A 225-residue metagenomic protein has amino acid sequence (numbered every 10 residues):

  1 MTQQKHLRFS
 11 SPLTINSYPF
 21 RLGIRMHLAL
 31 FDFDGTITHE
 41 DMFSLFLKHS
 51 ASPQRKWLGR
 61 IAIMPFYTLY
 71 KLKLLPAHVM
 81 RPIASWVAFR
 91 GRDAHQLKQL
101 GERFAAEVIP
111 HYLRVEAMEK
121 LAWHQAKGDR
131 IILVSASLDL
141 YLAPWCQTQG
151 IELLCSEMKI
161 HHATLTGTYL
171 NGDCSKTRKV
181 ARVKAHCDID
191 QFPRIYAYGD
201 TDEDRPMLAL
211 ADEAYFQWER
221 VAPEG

Functional and structural regions predicted by a protein language model:
T2-F33: Non-catalytic pre-domain segments flanking phosphatase-related domains
L22-K73: Active-site neighborhood of HAD-like aspartate-dependent phosphohydrolases
H27, Q54-K56, L75-P76, A94-Q96 (+2 more regions): Conserved alpha/beta cores of soluble small-molecule-handling proteins
H39-M42, I61, M80-R81, D93 (+1 more regions): Alpha-helical structural motif
K48-A51, F66, E102, A106 (+1 more regions): A broad detector of the eukaryotic-type serine/threonine protein kinase catalytic domain
T68-Y70, R81-A94, Q149, L153-E157: Short, compositionally biased "basic patch" segments
M80-E116: Metal-dependent phosphoesterase signature
Q99, A106-G225: C-terminal cap/substrate-recognition subdomain and adjoining C-terminal extension of metal-dependent phosphatase-like
